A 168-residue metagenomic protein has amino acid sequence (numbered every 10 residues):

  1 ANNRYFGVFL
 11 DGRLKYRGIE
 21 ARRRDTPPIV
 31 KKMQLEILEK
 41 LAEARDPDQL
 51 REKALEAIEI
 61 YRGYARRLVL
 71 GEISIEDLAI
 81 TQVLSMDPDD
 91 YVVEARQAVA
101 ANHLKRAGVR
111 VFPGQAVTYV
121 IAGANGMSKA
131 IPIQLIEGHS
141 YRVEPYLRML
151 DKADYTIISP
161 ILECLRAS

Functional and structural regions predicted by a protein language model:
A1-S168: DNA-dependent DNA polymerase catalytic subunits
